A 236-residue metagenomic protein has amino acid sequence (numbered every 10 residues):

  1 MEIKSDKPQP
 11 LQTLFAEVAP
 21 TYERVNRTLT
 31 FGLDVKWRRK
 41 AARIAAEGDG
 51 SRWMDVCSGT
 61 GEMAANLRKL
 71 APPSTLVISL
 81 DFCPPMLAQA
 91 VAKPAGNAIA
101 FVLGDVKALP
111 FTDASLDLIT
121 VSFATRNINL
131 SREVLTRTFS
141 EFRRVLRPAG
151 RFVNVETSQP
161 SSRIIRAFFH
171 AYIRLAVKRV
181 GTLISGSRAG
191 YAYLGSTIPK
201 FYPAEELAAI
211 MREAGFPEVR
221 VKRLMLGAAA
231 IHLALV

Functional and structural regions predicted by a protein language model:
Q9, V155-I210, R220: C-terminal alpha-helical "lid/dimerization" subdomain adjacent to the S-adenosyl-L-methionine
F31-G50, N66: Conserved alpha-helix/loop element of class I SAM-dependent methyltransferases that forms part of the SAM/SAH-binding
R52-L109: Class I SAM-dependent methyltransferase SAM/SAH-binding core
P73, L146-R151: Short glycine-dipeptide loop
K107-I119: A short acidic, Gly/Pro-enriched loop at the edge of an enzyme's catalytic core that lines a small-molecule cofactor
D117-R132: A short SAM/SAH-binding and catalytic strip from SAM-dependent methyltransferases
V134-P148: A short glycine-rich, Lys/Arg-flanked "PGG" loop and its adjoining helix->strand segment in the class I
A208, A214-V236: Core SAM-dependent methyltransferase catalytic element
